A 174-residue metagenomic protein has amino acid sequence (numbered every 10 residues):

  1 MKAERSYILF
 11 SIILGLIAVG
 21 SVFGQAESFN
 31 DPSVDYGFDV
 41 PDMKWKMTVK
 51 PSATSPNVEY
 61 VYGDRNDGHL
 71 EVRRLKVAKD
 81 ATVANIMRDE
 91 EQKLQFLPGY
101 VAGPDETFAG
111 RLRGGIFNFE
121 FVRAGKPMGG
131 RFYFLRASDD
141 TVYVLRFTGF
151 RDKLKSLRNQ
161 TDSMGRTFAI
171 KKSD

Functional and structural regions predicted by a protein language model:
M1-S6: Positively charged n-region of N-terminal signal peptides that target proteins for export
F10-V19: Bacterial N-terminal signal peptides
Q25-S55: N-terminal "mature-domain start" segment
E27, D31-V34, R65, Q95 (+3 more regions): Low-complexity, Gly/Pro
V34, M43, L75-V77, V122 (+1 more regions): Solvent-exposed coil/turn segments that connect beta secondary-structure elements in extracytoplasmic/periplasmic
D35, D80-A84, R151, K155-N159: Soluble non-cytosolic domains of exported or imported proteins
D42-M47, V142-D174: Surface-exposed amphipathic alpha-helical segments
K50-Y143: Conserved polar/disulfide-associated segments of primarily extracytoplasmic proteins
